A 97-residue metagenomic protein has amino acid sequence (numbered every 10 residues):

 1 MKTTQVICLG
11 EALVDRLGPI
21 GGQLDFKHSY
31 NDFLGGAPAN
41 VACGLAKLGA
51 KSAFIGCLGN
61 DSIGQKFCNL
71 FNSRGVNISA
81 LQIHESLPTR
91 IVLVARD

Functional and structural regions predicted by a protein language model:
M1-Q23: Positively charged, low-complexity intrinsically disordered leader regions
C8, G35-G36, I83: Conserved strand-loop elements at the edges of beta-sheets that form or border functional pockets
E11, G36-A37, C57-N60: Gly/Ser/Thr-rich helix-start
D15-R16, N40-L48: Beta-barrel outer-membrane channel/assembly domains of diderm bacteria
G21-D25, C68-L70: Short, glycine/charged-enriched secondary-structure capping and boundary segments
D25-G35: Short pre-catalytic strand/loop immediately N-terminal to key active-site residues, enriched for Gly-Thr
L34-V41, I63: Conserved donor sugar-nucleotide recognition element shared by glycan-biosynthetic enzymes
K51-D97: Conserved N-terminal subdomain of the carbohydrate kinase-like
